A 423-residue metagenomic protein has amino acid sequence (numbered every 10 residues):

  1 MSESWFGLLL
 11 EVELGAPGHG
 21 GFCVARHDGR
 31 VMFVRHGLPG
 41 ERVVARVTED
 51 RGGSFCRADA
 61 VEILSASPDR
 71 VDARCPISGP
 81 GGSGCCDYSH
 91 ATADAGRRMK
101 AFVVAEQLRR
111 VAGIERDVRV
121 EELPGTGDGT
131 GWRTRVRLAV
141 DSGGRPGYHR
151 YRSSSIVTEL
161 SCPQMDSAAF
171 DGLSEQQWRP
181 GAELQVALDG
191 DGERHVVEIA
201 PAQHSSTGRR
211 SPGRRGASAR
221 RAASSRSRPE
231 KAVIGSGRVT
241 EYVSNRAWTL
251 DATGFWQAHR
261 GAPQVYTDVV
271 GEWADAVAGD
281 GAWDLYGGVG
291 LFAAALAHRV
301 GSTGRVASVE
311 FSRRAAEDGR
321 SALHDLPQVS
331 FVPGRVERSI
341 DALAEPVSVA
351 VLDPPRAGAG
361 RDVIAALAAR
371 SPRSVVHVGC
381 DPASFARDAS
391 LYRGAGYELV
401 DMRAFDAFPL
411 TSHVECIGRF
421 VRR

Functional and structural regions predicted by a protein language model:
M1-L352, A357-A359, V363-A365, S371: Accessory RNA-recognition modules of RNA-modification enzymes
V332-C416: S-adenosylmethionine
I417-R423: Conserved beta strand-loop-helix elements of the APE1-like EEP
